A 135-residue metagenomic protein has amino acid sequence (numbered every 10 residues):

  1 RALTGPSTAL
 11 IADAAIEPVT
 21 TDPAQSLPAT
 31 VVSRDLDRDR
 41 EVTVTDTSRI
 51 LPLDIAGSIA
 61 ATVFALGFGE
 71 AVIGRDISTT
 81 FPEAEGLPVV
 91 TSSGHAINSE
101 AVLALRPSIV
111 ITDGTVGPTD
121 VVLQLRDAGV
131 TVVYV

Functional and structural regions predicted by a protein language model:
R1-T43: Short, low-complexity disordered leader/linker segments with a strong preference for bacterial N-terminal type II
A14-V32, S48-T115: A short, structured surface patch at a secondary-structure boundary
T119-V135: Charged, glycine-enriched surface loops/patches that mediate electrostatic binding to polyanionic ligands
